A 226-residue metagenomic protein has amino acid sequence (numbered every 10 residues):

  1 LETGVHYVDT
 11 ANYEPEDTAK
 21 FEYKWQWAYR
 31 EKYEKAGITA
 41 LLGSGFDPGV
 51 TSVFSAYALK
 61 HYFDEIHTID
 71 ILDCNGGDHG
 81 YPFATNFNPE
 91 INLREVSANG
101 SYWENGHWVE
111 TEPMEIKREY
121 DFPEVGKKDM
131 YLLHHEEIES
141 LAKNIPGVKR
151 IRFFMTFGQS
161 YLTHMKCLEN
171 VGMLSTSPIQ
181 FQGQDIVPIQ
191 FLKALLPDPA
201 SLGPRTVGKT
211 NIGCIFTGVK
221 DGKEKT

Functional and structural regions predicted by a protein language model:
E2-H6, T10-T39: Rossmann-fold NAD(P)-binding glycine/threonine-rich loop
Y7, Y13-A19, D47-V50, L72-H79: Short gly/pro/ser/thr-enriched loop/turn and capping motifs at secondary-structure boundaries
E22, S44-T51, Y131-H134: Short capping loops/turns at secondary-structure boundaries
Y29-G76: Adenosine-phosphate binding glycine-rich loop
K60-T226: C-terminal catalytic/substrate-binding lobe primarily of soluble NAD(P)-dependent oxidoreductases
